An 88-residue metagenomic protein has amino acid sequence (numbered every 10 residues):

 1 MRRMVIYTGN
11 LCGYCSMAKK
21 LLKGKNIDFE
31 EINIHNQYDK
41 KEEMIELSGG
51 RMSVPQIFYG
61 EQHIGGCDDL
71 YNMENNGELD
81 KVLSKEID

Functional and structural regions predicted by a protein language model:
M1-E30: Local sequence-structure signature of Cys/Sec-based thiol-disulfide redox active-site neighborhoods
G13-S16, D39, G65: Residues that form or flank phosphate/diphosphate-binding pockets in enzymes that use nucleotide phosphates
S16, E42, K81: Alpha-helical elements of the RecA-like P-loop NTPase motor core of helicases
E30-I32, Q62: Structural signal for short hydrophobic segments within the conserved structured cores of catalytic domains across
I34-M52, S84: Thioredoxin-like thiol-disulfide oxidoreductase module
G49-F58, D68: Structural micro-motif
Y59-E86: Non-catalytic, surface beta->alpha helical segment in thiol-disulfide oxidoreductase systems
